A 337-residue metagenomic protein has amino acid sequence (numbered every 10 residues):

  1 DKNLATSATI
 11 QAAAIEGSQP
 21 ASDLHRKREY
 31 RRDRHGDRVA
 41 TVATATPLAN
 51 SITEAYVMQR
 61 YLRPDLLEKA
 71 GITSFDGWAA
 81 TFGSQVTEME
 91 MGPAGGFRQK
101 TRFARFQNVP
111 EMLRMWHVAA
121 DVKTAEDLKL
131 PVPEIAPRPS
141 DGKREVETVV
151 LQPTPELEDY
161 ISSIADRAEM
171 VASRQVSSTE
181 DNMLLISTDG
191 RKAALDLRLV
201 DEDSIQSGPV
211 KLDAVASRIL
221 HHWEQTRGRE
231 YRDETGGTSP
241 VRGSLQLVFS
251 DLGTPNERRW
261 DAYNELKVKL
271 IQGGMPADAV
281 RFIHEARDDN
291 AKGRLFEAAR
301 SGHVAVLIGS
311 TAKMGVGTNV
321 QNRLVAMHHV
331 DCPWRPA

Functional and structural regions predicted by a protein language model:
D1, P47-I52, G293, A305-D331 (+1 more regions): SF2 helicase motor core recognition
K2-G17: A solvent-exposed, charged loop/short amphipathic helix patch at secondary-structure junctions
A13, G17-N50, Y61-I205, P209 (+1 more regions): Inter-lobe coupling linker of SF2 helicases/translocases
A55-E68, L324-H329: A short helix-turn-beta junction within AAA+ P-loop NTPase domains corresponding to the substrate/partner-engaging
Q175-M183, S239-N264: Conserved strand-helix element at the start of the C-terminal RecA-like helicase core
L252-F282: Conserved helicase motor "Helicase C" RecA-like lobe of SF1/SF2 P-loop NTPases
P276-T311: Conserved helicase ATPase core of P-loop NTP-dependent helicases/translocases
